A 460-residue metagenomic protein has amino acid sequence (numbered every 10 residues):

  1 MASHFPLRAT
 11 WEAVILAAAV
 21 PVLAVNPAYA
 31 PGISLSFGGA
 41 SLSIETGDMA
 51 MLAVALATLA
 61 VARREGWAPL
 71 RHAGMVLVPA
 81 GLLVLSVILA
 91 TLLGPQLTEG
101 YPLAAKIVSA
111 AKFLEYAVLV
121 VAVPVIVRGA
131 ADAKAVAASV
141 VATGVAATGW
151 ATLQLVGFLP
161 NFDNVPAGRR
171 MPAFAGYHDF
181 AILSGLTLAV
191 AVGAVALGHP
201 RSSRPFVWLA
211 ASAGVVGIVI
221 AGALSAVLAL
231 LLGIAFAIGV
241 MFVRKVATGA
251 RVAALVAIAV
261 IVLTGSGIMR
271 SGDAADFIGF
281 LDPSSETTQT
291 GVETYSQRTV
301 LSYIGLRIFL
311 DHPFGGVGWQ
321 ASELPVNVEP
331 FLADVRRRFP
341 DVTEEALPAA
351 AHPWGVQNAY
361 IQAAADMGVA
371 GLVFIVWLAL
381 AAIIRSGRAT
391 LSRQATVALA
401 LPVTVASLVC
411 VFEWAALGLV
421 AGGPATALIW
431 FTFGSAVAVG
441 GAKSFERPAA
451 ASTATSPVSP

Functional and structural regions predicted by a protein language model:
M1-G66, V87-P95, F431: N-terminal signal-anchor transmembrane segment
A2-A13, A60-P79, A194-L209, K245-A253 (+1 more regions): Membrane-interface helix-loop-helix junctions at transmembrane boundaries of multi-pass membrane enzymes, predominantly
R8, A55, V118-A122, K134-V165 (+8 more regions): Alpha-helical transmembrane segments of multi-pass inner-membrane proteins
I15-P21, A210-S212, W354, N358 (+4 more regions): Loop-to-helix entry and N-terminal half of a specific, functionally important transmembrane alpha helix in multi-pass
L42-G47, V108-F113, P172-T187, S225-A226 (+3 more regions): Membrane-interface micro-motifs in multi-pass membrane enzymes
I44-A53, V78-V87, G100-V125, A135 (+1 more regions): Aromatic-anchored transmembrane helix interface
I220, I238-T290, Y303-D311, W319 (+1 more regions): A membrane-periplasm/extracellular boundary helix in multi-pass inner-membrane enzymes that assemble envelope glycans
T288-Y303, V317-M367: Long extracytoplasmic/lumenal interhelical loops at the membrane interface of multi-pass membrane proteins
